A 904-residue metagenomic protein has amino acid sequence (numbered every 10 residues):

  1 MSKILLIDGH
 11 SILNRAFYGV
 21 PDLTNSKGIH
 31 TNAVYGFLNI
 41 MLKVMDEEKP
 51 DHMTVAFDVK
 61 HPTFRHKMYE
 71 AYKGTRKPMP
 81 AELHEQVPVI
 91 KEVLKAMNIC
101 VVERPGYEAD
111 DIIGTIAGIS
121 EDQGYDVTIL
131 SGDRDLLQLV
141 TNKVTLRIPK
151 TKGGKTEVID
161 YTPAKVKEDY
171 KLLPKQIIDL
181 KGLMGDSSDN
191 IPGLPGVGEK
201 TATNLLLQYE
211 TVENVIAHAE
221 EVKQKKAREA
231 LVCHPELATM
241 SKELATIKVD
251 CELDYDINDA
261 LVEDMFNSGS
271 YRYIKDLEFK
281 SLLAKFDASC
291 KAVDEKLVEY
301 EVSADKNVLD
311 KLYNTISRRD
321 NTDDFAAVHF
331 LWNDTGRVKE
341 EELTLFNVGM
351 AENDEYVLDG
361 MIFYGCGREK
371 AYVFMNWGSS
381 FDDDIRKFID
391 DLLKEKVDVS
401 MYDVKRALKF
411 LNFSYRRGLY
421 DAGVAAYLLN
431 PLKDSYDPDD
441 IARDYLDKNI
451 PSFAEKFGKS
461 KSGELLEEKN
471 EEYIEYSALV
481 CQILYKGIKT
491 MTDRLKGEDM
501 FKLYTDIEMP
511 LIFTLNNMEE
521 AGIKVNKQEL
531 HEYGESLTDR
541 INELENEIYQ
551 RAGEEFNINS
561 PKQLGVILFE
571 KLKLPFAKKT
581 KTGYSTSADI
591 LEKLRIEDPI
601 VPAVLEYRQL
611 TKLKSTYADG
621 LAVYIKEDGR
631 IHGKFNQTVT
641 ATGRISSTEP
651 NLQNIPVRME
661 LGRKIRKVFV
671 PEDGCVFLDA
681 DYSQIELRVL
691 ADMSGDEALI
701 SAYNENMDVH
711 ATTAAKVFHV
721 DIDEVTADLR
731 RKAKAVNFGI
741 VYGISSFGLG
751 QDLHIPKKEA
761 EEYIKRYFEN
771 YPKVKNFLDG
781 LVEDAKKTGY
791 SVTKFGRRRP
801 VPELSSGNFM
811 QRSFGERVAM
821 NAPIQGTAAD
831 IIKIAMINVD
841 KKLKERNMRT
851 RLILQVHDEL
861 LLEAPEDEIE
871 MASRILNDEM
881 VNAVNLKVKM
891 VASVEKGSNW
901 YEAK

Functional and structural regions predicted by a protein language model:
M1-T54, D58, F64-R65, A71 (+1 more regions): Non-catalytic, usually N-terminal nucleic-acid engagement modules in DNA/RNA processing proteins
S2, P21-N25, G74-E252: Extended two-metal-dependent nuclease catalytic cores across DNA- and RNA-processing enzymes
L13-G19, L137-N142, V404-S414, G423-L432 (+3 more regions): Short active-site loop/helix that positions an aromatic residue
G153-K181, L345, E352-K496, I507-L511 (+1 more regions): Active-site-proximal helix-loop-helix substrate-binding element of RNase H-like nuclease domains
A230, H234-W377, V399, F457-K461 (+9 more regions): Conserved "right-hand" nucleotidyltransferase catalytic core of DNA-directed polymerases
F363-G367, L429-L432, Y436-K459, Y476 (+2 more regions): Function-dense linear segments that define catalytic or interfacial modules in macromolecule-processing proteins
L466, E520, H632-G633, Q637-T640 (+4 more regions): Conserved catalytic core of nucleic-acid polymerases
D539, E543-N546, Q550-P602, E769-N821 (+2 more regions): C-terminal polymerase-core module
